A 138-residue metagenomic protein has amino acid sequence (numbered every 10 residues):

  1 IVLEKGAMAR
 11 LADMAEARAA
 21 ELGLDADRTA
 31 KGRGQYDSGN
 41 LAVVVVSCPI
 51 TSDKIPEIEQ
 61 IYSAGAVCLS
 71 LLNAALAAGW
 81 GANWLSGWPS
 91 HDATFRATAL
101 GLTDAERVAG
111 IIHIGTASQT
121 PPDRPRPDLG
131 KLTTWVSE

Functional and structural regions predicted by a protein language model:
I1-A64: Glycine/small-residue-rich phosphate/adenosyl-binding loop
D27-A30, R96-A99, Q119: Glycine-rich, charged/polar anion/phosphate-binding loops that engage phosphate groups from diverse ligands
G39-L41, A78, V108-G110: Generic beta-strand structural signal
V43, P49-R96: Small-aliphatic-rich amphipathic alpha-helix that forms the alpha element of a beta-alpha
H91, L102-T103, Q119: Structured surface interface patches that mediate subunit assembly and partner/cofactor docking
F95-V108: Short, electropositive alpha-helical surface patch
R107-E138: C-terminal helix-cap and adjacent tail motif
